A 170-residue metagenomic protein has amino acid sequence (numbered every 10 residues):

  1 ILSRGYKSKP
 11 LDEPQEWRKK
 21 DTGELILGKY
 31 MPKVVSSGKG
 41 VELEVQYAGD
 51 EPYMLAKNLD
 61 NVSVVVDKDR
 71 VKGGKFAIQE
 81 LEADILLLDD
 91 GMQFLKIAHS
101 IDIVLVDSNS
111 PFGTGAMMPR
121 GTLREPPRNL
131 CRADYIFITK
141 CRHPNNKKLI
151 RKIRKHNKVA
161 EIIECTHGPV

Functional and structural regions predicted by a protein language model:
I1-R4: Walker A/P-loop phosphate-binding motif and the immediately C-terminal alpha-helix
Y6-N157, E164: Phosphate/Mg2+-binding loops and adjacent switch elements in nucleotide/diphosphate-handling enzyme cores
I162-V170: Beta-strand-loop-alpha "switch" segments that mediate conformational coupling across diverse proteins
